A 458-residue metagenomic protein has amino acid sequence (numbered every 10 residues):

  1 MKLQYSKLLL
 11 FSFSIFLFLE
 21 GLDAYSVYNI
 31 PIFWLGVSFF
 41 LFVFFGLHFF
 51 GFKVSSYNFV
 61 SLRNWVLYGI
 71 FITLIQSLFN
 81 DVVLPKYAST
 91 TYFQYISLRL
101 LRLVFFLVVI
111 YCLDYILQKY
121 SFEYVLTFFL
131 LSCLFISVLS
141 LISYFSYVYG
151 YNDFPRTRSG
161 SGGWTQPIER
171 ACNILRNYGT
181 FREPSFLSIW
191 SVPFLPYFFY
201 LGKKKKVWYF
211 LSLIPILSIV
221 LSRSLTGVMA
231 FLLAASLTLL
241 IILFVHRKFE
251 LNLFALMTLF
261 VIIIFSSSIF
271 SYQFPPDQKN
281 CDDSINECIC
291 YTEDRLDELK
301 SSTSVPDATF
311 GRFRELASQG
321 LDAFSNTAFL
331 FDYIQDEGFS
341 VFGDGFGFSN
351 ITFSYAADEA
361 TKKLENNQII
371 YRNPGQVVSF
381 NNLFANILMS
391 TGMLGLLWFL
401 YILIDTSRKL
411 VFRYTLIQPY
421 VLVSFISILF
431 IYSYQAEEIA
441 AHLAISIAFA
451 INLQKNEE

Functional and structural regions predicted by a protein language model:
S6-Y25, S38-V109, F425: N-terminal hydrophobic segments of proteins, predominantly signal-anchor/transmembrane helices of inner/organellar
K7-F18, V43, A235-S236, L251-F254 (+2 more regions): Transmembrane alpha-helices of multi-pass inner-membrane enzymes
L9, L62-I70, V104, I110-P155: Interfacial loop-to-transmembrane-helix boundary motif in multi-pass membrane proteins
D23-W34, L98-R99, R182-S188, Y209-F244 (+3 more regions): Helix-loop-helix junctions and helix-breaking kinks within/between transmembrane helices of multi-pass membrane
L126-F154, E169-N173, Y178-F244: Alpha-helical transmembrane segments of multi-pass inner-membrane proteins
T165, F313-T391: Long extracytoplasmic/lumenal interhelical loops at the membrane interface of multi-pass membrane proteins
K206, A235-S236, L243-F244, F249 (+2 more regions): Hydrophobic transmembrane alpha-helices and their immediate junctions
I242-R314, D332-D336: A membrane-periplasm/extracellular boundary helix in multi-pass inner-membrane enzymes that assemble envelope glycans
